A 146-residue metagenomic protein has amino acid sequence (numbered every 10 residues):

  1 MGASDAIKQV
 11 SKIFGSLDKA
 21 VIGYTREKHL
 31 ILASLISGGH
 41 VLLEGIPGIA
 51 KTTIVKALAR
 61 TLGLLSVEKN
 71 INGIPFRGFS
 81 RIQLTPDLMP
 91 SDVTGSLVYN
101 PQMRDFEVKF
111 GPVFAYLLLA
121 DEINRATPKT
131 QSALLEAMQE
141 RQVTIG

Functional and structural regions predicted by a protein language model:
D5-I49: Pre-Walker A (pre-P-loop) alpha-helix and adjacent loop at the N terminus of AAA/AAA+ ATPase modules, a conserved
G23, I31, L43, T52 (+3 more regions): Conserved RecA-like P-loop NTPase ATPase core
H29-A33, Y99-L119: Conserved alpha-helical scaffold flanking the Walker A/P-loop in AAA+ ATPase domains
L32-T85: Walker A/P-loop
H40, I49-A57, A126-G146: Conserved P-loop NTPase nucleotide-binding/switch module
E44-P47, E68-I74, P101-F110, E140-G146: Conserved Walker
S80-R104: Conserved NTP-binding/hydrolysis module of P-loop NTPases
P90-S91, P112-Q139: Conserved AAA+/SF3 P-loop NTPase catalytic/coupling segment centered on the Walker-B
